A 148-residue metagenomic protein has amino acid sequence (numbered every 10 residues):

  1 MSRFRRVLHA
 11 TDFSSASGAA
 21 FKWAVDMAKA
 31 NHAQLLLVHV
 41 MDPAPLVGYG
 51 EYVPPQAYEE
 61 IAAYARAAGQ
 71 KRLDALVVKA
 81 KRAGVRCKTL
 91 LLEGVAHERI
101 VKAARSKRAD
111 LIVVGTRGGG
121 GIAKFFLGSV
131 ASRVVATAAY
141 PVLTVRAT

Functional and structural regions predicted by a protein language model:
M1-R3, A75-I112: Structural beta-alpha unit
S2-P55: Small/aliphatic-rich secondary-structure junction motif
V38, K88-L92, L143: General small-molecule cofactor/ligand-binding pocket signal
M41, L91-V95, R117, T148: Short beta->alpha linker loops
Y52-Q56, S106-R108, V130-A131: Short, hinge-like loop/turn segments at secondary-structure boundaries
Q56-K71: A short acidic, glycine-rich active-site loop that binds or catalyzes chemistry on phosphate/adenosine moieties
L111-A136: Glycine-rich, Arg-bearing micro-motifs that act as flexible, cationic patches
V142-T148: Short, flexible loop segments at boundaries between secondary-structure elements
